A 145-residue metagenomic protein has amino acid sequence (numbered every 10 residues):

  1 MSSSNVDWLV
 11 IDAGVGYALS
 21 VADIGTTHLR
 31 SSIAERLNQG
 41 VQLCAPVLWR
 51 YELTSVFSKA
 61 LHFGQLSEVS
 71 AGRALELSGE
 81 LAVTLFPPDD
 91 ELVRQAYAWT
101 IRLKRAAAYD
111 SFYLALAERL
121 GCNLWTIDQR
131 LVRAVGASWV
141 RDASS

Functional and structural regions predicted by a protein language model:
M1-L48, A60-G72, Q129: Short, well-structured N-terminal submotif of metal-dependent ribonuclease cores
M1-W8, R102, L114-S145: Acidic, PIN/NYN-like endoribonuclease modules and their adjacent C-terminal/linker elements
I11, A45, P87, A108-S111 (+1 more regions): Short beta-strand scaffold positions
A18-S20, V56, A134-V135: Residues that scaffold the ATP/ADP-binding catalytic core of kinase and kinase-like folds
S32, F112-Y113: Conserved sugar-transfer catalytic core signal across GT-A, GT-B, and GT-C glycosyltransferases
L37, G79, E118: Anion (oxyanion) recognition and catalysis
V47-R50, S70-L103: Acidic catalytic patch
